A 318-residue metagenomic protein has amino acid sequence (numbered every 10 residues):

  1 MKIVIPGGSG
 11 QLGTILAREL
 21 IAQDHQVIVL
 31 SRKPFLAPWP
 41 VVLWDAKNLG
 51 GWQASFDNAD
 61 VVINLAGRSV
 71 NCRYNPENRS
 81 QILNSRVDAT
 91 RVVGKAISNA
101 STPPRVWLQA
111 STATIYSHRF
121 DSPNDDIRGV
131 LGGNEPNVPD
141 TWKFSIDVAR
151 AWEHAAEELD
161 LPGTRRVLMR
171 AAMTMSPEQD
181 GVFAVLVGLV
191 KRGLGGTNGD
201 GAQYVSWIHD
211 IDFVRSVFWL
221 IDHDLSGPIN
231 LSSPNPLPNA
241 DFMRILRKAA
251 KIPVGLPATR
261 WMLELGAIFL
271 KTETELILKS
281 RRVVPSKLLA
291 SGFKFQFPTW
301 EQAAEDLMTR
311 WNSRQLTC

Functional and structural regions predicted by a protein language model:
K2, S216, L220-K271, E305-C318: Mid/C-terminal beta-alpha module of Rossmann-like enzyme folds, strongest in SDR-family dehydrogenases/epimerases
I3-Q23: N-terminal Rossmann NAD(P)H-binding glycine-rich loop of SDR-like oxidoreductase domains
F35-V92: NAD(P)H-binding glycine-rich loop region in Rossmannoid oxidoreductase-like domains and their noncatalytic homologs
R91-W142: Conserved Rossmann-fold NAD(P)-dependent oxidoreductase catalytic core, especially the SDR/UDP-sugar
I115-S117, T164-A184: Flexible, glycine-rich beta-alpha linker
P136-R166: Active-site Tyr-X1-5-Lys
D160, V187-G196, A202-L237: Alpha-helical substrate-binding/gating segment
T274-C318: C-terminal amphipathic/interface module of NAD(P)-dependent oxidoreductases and related NAD-binding regulators
